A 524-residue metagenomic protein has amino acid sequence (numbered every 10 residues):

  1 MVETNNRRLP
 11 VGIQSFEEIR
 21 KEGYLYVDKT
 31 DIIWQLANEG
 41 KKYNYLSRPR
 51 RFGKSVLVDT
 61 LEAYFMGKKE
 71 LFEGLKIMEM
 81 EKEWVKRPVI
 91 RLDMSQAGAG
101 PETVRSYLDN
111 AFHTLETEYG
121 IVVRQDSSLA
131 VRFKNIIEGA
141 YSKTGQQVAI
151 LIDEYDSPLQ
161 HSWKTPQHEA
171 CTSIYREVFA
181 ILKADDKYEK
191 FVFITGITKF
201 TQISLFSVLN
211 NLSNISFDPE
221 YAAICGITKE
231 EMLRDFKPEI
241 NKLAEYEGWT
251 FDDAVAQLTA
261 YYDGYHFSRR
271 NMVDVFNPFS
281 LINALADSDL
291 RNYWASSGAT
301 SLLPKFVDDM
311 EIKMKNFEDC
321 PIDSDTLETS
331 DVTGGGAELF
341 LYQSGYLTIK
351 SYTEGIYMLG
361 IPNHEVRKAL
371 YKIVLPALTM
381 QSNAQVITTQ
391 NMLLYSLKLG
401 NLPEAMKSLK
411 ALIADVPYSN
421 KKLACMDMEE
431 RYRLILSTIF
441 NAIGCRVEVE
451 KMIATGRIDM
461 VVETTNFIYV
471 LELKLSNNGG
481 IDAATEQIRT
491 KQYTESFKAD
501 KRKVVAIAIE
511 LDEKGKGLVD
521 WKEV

Functional and structural regions predicted by a protein language model:
M1-M428, I443-C445: Phosphate-binding site recognition
A140-T144, I439-T465: Active-site metal-binding core of divalent-cation-utilizing nuclease and nuclease-like domains
A149, F467-L471, V505: Structural motif
E169-Y175, L475-T494: Mg2+/Mn2+-dependent nuclease catalytic core
V178-D185, L339-L347, S437-A442, Q487-I507: Metal-dependent nuclease catalytic cores in nucleic-acid-processing enzymes, especially RNase H-like/related
L436, M460-N477, K491: Conserved catalytic cores of phosphodiester-cleaving nucleases, focusing on short active-site segments
S496, R502-V524: Domain-level recognition of nuclease-like catalytic cores that cleave nucleotide substrates
